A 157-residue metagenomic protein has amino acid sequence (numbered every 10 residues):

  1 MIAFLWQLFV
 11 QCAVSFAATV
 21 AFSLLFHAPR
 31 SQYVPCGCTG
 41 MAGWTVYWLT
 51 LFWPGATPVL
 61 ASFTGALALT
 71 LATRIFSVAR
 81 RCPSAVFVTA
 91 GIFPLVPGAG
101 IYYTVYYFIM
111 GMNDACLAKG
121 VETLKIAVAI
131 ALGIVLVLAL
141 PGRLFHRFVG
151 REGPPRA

Functional and structural regions predicted by a protein language model:
M1-I75, C82-S84, Y106-A157: Alpha-helical transmembrane segments and their membrane-interface boundaries that form or gate the permeation pathway
P83-F93: The feature identifies polytopic integral membrane transport proteins across all domains of life
G91-Y103: Hydrophobic alpha-helical membrane segments
